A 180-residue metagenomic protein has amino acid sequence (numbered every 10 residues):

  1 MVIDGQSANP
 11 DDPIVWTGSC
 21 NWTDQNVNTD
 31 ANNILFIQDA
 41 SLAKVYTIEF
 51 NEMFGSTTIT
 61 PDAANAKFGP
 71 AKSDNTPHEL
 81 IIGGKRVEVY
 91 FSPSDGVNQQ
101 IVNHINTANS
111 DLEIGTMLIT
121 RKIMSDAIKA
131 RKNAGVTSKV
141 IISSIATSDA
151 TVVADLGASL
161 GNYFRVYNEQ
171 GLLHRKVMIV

Functional and structural regions predicted by a protein language model:
I3-V180: Charged, low-complexity intrinsically disordered terminal segments
